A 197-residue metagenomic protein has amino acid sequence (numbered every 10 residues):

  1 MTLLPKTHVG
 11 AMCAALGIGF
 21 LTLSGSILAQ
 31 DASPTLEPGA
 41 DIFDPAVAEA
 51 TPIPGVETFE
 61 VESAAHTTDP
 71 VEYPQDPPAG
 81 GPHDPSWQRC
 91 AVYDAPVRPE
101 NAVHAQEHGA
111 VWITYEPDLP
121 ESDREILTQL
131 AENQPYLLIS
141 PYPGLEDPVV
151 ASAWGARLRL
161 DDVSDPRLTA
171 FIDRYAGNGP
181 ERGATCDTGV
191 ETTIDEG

Functional and structural regions predicted by a protein language model:
M1-F59, T169-G197: Intrinsically disordered, low-complexity Ser/Thr/Pro-rich tracts
A40-V103: Surface-exposed, low-hydrophobicity interaction/linker segments
D76-P78, E116-D118, G144, W154-R157: Solvent-exposed coil/turn segments that connect beta secondary-structure elements in extracytoplasmic/periplasmic
P85-S86, A91-E132, L137-L138: Mid-length scaffold segments of soluble, non-membrane domains
I126-Q129, N133-G197: Helix-rich interaction surfaces within compact, conserved domain-sized segments that mediate assembly or partner
